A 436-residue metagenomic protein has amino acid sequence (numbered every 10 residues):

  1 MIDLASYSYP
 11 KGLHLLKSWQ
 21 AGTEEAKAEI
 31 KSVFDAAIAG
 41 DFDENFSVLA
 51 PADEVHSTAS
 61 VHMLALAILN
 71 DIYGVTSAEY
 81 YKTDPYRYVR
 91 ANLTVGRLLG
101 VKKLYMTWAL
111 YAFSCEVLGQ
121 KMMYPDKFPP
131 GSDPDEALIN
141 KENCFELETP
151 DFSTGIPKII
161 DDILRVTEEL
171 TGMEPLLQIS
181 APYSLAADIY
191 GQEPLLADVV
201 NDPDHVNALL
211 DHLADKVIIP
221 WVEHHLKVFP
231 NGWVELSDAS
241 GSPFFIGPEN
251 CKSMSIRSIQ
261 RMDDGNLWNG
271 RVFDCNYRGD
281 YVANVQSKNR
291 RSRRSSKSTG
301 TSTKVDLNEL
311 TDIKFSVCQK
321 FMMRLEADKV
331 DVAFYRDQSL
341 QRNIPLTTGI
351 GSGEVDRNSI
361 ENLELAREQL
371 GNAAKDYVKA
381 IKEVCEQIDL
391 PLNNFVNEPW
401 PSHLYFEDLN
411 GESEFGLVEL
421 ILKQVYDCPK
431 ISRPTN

Functional and structural regions predicted by a protein language model:
M1-K82, K102-M106, T149-N436: Active-site loop segments of alpha/beta catalytic cores
D84-Y124: Membrane helical hairpin/interfacial module
M123-P125, L195-L196: Short alpha-helix boundary/capping motifs
P125-P130, P134-D135, P182-Y190: Flexible glycine-/small-residue-enriched beta->alpha junction loops that bind anionic phosphate/pyrophosphate groups
K127-R165: A gly/proline- and charged-residue-enriched helix-loop-helix capping module
